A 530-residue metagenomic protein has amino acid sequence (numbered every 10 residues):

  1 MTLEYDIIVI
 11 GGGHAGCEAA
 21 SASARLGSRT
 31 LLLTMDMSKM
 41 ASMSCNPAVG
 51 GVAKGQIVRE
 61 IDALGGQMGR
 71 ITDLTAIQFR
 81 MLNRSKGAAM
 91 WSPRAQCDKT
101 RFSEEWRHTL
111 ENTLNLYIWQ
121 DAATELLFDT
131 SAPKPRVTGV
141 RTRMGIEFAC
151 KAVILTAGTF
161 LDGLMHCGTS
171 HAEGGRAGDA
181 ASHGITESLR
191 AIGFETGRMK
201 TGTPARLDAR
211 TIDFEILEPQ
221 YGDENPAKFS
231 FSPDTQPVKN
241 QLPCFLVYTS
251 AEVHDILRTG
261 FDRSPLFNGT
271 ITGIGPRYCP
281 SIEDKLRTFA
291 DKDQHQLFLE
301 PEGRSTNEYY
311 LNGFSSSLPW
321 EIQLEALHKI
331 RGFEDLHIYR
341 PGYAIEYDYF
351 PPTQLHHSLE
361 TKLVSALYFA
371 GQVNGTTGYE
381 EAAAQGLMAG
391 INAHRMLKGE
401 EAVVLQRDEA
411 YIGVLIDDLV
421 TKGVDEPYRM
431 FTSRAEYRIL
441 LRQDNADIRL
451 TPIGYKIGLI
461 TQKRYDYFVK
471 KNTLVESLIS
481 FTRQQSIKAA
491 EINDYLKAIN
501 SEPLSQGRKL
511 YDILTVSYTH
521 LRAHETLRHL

Functional and structural regions predicted by a protein language model:
L3-G13: Beta1/beta-strand and adjacent pyrophosphate-binding region of the FAD-binding site in flavoprotein oxidoreductases
G16: N-terminal Rossmann-fold NAD(P) dinucleotide-binding loop
S21-E125, M144, A152, T156-R176 (+4 more regions): Conserved N-terminal/central alpha/beta ligand/cofactor-binding core
D36-S38, K54, T186-L324, I416 (+3 more regions): An anion/pyrophosphate-binding glycine-rich loop and adjacent beta-alpha core in soluble alpha-beta enzymes
F128-I146: Conserved beta-strand-loop-beta-strand element in the redox core of flavoprotein oxidoreductases
Y310-T376, V404-D417: A glycine-rich dinucleotide-binding beta-alpha-beta segment and adjacent secondary-structure elements that constitute
A383-V403: Internal hydrophobic alpha-helix adjacent to the cofactor/substrate pocket in enzyme cavities
T519-H529: Conserved small/polar residues in nucleotide/adenosyl-binding loops
